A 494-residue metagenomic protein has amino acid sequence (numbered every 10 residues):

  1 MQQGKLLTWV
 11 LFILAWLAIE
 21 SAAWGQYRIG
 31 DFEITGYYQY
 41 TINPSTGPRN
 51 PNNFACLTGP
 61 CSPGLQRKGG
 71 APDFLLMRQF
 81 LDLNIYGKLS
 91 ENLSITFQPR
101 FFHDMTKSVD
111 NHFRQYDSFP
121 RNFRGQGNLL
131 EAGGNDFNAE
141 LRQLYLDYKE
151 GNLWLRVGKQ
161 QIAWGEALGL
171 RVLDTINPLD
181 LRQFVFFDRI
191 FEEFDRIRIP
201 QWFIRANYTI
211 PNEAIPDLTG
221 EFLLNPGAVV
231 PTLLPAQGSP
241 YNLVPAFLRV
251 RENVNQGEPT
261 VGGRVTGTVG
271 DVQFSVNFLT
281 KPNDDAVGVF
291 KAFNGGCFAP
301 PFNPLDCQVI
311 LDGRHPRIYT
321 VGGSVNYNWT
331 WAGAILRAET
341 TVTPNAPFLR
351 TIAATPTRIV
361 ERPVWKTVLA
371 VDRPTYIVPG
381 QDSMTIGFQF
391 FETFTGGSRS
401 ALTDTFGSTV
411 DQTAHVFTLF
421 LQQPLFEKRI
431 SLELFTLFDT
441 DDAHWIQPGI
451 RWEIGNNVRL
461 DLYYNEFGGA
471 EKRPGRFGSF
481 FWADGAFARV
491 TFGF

Functional and structural regions predicted by a protein language model:
Q26-S62, G69, L93-P99, Q183: Transmembrane beta-strand segments of Gram-negative outer membrane beta-barrel proteins
G30, P44, D73-Q79, F137-R142 (+7 more regions): Residues that define the transmembrane beta-barrel architecture of outer-membrane proteins
F32, L93-I95, N152-L155, E213-G220 (+5 more regions): Repeated loop/turn-to-beta-strand initiation elements of outer-membrane beta-barrel proteins
Y40-T46, F101-M105, E150, Q161-A163 (+11 more regions): Transmembrane beta-strands of outer-membrane beta-barrel pores
L76, L279-K281, I335-R350, P356-L437: Detector for outer-membrane/organellar transmembrane beta-barrel domains, recognizing the amphipathic beta-strand
L81-G87, F97, Q143-Y148, I204-Y208 (+8 more regions): Residues on the lipid-exposed face of transmembrane beta-strands in outer-membrane beta-barrel proteins
L93-P240, G270, N465-E471: Outer membrane beta-barrel
F480-F494: Outer-membrane beta-barrel "beta-signal"
